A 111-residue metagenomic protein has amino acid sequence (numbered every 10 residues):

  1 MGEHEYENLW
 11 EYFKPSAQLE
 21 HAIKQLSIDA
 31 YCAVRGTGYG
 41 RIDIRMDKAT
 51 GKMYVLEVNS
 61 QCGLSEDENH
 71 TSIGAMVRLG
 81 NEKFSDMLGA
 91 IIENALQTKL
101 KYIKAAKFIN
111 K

Functional and structural regions predicted by a protein language model:
M1-K48, K99, I103-A106: A long amphipathic alpha-helix within ATP-dependent nucleotide-binding catalytic cores
K14, K48, K52-K111: C-terminal active-site "lid" helix and adjoining low-complexity regulatory extension at the edge of ATP-using catalytic
